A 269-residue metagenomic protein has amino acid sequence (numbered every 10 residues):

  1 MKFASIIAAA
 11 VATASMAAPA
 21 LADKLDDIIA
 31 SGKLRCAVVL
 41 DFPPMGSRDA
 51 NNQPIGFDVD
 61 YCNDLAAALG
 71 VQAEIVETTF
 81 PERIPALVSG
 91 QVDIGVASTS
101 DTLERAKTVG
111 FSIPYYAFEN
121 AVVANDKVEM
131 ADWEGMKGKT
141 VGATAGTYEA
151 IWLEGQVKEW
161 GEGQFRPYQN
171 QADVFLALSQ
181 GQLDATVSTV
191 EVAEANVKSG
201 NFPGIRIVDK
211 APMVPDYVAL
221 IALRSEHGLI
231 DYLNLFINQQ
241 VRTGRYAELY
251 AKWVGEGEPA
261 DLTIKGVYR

Functional and structural regions predicted by a protein language model:
M16-A22: Sec/Tat signal peptide C-region and signal peptidase I cleavage site
D23-S98: Extracytoplasmic small-molecule ligand-binding "clamshell" domains of the periplasmic binding protein/Venus flytrap
R48-A50, C62-V71, E149-Y168, V197-F202: Ligand-binding cleft/hinge of the Venus flytrap
A68, V76-E77, P81-I94, T108-G110 (+3 more regions): Short helices/loops that flank or line small-molecule/ion binding pockets
Q72-T79, A143, E162-Q171: Short beta-strand-to-loop elements that line the ligand-binding cleft of bilobed periplasmic-binding protein-like
E82, T99-K107, W152-Q156, S179 (+1 more regions): A ligand-binding cleft/hinge motif common to bilobed small-molecule-binding domains
Y116-A124, K198-N234, E256-R269: Periplasmic-binding protein-like
A124-V141: Flexible hinge/capping segments at coil-to-helix
